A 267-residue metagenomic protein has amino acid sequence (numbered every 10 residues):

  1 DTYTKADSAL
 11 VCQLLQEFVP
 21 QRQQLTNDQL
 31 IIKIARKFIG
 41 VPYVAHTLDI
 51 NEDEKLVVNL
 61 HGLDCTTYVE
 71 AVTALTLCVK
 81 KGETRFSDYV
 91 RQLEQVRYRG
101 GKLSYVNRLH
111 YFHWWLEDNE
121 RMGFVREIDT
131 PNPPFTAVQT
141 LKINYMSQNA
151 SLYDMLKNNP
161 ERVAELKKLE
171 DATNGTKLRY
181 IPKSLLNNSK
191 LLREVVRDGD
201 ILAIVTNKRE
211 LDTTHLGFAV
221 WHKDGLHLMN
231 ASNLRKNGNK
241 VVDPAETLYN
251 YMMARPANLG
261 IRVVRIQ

Functional and structural regions predicted by a protein language model:
D1-E70: Cationic-aromatic interfacial patches
L10-E17, Q23-I32, C78, K183-S184 (+4 more regions): Mature, folded catalytic cores of secreted/periplasmic enzymes
L14-F18, I34, F38, Q92 (+3 more regions): Residues that form generic nucleotide/phosphate-binding pockets
A35, I39-V41, A45-N51, D171-L211: Catalytic-site beta-strand/loop segments enriched in glycine and acidic/polar residues
V41-R179, W221, N230-N233: Acidic/His-rich structured neighborhood in mature extracellular/periplasmic domains
E127-T140, L185-R197, Q267: Solvent-exposed, charged interface segments at domain starts and junctions
S189, V196-Q267: C-terminal soluble interaction/assembly domains
